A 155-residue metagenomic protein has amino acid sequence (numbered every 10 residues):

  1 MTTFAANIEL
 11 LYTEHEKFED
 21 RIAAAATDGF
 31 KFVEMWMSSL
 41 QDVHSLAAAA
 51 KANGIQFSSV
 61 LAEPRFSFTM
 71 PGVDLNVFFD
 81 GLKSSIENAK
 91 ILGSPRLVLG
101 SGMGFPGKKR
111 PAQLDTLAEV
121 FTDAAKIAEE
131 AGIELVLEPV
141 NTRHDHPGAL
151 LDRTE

Functional and structural regions predicted by a protein language model:
M1-I91, T122: N-terminal pre-domain/capping segments
P71-E155: Active-site acidic/histidine proton-transfer and metal-coordination neighborhood in alpha/beta enzyme cores
